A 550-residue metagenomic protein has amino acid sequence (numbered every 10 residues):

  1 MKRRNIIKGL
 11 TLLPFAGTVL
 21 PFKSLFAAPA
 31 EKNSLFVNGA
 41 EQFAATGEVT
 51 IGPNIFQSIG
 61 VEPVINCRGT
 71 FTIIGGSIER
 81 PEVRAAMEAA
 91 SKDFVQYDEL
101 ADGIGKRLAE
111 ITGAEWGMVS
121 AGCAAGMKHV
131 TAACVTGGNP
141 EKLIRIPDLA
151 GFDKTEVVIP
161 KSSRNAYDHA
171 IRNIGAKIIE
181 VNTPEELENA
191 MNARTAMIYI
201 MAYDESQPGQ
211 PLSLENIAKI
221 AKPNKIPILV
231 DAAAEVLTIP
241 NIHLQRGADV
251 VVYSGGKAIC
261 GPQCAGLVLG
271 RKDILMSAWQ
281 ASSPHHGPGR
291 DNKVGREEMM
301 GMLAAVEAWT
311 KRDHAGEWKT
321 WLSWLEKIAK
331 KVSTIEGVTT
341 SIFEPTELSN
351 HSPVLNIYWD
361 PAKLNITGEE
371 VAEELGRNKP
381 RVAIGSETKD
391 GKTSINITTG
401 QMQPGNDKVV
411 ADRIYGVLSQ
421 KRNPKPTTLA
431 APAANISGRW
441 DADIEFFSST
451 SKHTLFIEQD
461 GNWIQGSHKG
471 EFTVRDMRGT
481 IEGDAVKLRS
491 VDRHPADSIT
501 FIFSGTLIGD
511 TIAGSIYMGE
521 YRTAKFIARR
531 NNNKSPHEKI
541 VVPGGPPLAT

Functional and structural regions predicted by a protein language model:
M1-K2: N-terminal secretory signal peptides
N5-A30: N-terminal export signals
G9-L10, P14, K32-I78, G105-G117 (+6 more regions): Conserved PLP-enzyme active-site core in the AAT-like
N38, I55, S333-S419: Conserved C-terminal alpha-helix-loop-beta "cap" of PLP-dependent enzymes that closes/shapes the active-site mouth
I65-D102: A glycine-/small-polar-enriched, mobile loop at the entrance of the PLP active site in fold-type I
G416-K425, N532-V541: Short, charged low-complexity linker/loop segments at the C-terminal edge of domains
P424-P432: Long, charged amphipathic helices and adjacent flexible linkers at domain junctions
A431-I527, K534, E538-T550: Central antiparallel beta-sheet cores of small beta-barrel/beta-sandwich binding domains
